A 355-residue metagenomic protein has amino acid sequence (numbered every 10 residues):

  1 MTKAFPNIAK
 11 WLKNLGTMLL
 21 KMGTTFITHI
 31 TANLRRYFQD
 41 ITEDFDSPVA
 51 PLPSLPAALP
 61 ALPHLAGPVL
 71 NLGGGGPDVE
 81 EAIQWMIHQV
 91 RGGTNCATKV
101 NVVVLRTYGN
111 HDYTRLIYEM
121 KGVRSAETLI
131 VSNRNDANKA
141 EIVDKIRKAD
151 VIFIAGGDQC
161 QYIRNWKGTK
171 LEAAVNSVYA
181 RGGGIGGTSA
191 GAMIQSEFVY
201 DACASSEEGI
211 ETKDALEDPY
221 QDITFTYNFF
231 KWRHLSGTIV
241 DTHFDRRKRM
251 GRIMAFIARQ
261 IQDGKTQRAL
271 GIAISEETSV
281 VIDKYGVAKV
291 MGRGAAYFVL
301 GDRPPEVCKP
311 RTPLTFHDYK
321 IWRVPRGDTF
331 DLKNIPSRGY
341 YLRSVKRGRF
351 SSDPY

Functional and structural regions predicted by a protein language model:
M1-S47: Membrane- and interface-active hydrophobic/amphipathic segments that mediate membrane binding, fusion, translocation
D44-T98, G109-Y113, I117-M120, V199-D201 (+1 more regions): C-terminal and late-domain segments of enzyme folds
N71, V151-A155: Structural motif
V103-T107: Short internal beta-strands
I146-R147: A short, aliphatic-rich alpha-helical micro-motif
A155-G156, V178-V199: Catalytic nucleophile loop
Q159-T169: Glycine/threonine-rich flexible loop motifs
G168-G182: Catalytic-core regions built around general acid/base machinery
